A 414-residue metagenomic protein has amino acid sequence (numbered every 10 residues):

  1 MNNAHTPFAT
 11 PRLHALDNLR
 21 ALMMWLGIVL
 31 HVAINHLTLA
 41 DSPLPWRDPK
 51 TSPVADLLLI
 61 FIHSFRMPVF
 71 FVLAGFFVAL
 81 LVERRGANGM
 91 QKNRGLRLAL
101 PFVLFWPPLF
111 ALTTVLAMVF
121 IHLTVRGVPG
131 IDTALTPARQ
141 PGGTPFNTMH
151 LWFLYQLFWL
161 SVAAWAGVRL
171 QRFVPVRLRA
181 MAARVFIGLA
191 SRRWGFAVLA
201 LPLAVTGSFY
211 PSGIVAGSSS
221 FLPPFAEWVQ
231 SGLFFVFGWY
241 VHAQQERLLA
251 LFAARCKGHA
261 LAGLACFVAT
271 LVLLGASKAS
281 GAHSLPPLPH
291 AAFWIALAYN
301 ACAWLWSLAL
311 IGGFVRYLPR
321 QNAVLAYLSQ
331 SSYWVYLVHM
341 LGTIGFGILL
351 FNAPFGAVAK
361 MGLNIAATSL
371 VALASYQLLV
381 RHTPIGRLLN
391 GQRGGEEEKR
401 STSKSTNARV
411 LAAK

Functional and structural regions predicted by a protein language model:
M1-K414: Alpha-helical transmembrane segments and their immediate juxtamembrane cytosolic regions
